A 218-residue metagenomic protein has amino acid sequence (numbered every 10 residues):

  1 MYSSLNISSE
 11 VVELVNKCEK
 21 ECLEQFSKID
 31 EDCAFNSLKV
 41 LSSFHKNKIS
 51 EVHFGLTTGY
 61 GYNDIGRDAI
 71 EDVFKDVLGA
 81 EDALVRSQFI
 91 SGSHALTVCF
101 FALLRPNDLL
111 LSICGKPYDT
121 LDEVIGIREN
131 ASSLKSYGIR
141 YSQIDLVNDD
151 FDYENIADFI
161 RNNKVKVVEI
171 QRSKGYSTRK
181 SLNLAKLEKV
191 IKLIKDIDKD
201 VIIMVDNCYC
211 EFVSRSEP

Functional and structural regions predicted by a protein language model:
M1-Q25: Conserved N-terminal helix/loop that builds the PLP phosphate-binding region of the aspartate aminotransferase-like
S8-L14, V40-L41, H53, G61 (+2 more regions): Conserved PLP-enzyme active-site core in the AAT-like
N16-A80: Glycine-rich phosphate-binding segment of PLP-dependent enzymes
E81-D82, V201: Residue-level detector of short coil/turn "hinge" positions at structural boundaries
L84-V85, S142: Structural signal for short hydrophobic segments within the conserved structured cores of catalytic domains across
